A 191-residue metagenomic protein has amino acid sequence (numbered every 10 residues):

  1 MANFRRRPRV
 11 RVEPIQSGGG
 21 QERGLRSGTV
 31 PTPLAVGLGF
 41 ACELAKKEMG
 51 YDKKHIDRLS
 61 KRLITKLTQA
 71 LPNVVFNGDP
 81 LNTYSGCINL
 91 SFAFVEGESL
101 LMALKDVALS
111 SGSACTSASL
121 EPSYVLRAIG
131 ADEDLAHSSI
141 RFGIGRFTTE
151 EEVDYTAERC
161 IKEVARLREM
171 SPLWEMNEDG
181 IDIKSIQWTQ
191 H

Functional and structural regions predicted by a protein language model:
M1-F40: Active-site PLP attachment segment
E13, V75-N77, S110: Structural detector of well-ordered beta-strand residues that form the stable sheet scaffold of enzyme domains
S27, P31-A35, M49-S60, G97 (+2 more regions): Generic structural signal for well-ordered, non-membrane alpha-helical segments in soluble metabolic enzymes
C42-T65, V74-Y84: Structural signature of PLP-dependent enzymes
L67, P72-A103: Anionic-ligand binding region
I88-R141, R146: Conserved C-terminal alpha-helix-loop-beta "cap" of PLP-dependent enzymes that closes/shapes the active-site mouth
P122-H191: PLP-dependent enzyme catalytic core of the Aspartate aminotransferase-like
